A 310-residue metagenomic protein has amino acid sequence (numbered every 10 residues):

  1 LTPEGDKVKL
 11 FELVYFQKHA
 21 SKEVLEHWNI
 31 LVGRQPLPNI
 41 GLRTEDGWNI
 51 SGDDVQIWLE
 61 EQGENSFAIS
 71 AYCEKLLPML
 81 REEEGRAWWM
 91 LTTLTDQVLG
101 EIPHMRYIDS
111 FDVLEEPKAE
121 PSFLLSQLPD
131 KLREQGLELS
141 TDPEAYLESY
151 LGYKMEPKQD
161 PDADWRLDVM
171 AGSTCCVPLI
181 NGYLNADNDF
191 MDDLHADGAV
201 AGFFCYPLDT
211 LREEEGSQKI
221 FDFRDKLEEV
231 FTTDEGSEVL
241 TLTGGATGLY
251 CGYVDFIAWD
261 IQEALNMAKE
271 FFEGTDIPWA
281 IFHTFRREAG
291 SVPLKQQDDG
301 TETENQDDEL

Functional and structural regions predicted by a protein language model:
T2-S21: An N-terminal, globular interaction/scaffold subdomain
P3-G5, V32-R34, C73-K75, L208 (+1 more regions): Short, flexible loop/turn elements at secondary-structure junctions
A20-G41: Long, charge-dense
E23-W28, P157-L310: C-terminal structured domains
V32, G52-D54, F111, E116-G152 (+4 more regions): Extracellular/secretory-pathway and virion-surface proteins
L37-W58, V292-L310: Short, low-order "capping/linker" segments at domain edges
G52-M79, E273-H283, L310: Extended, charge-rich low-complexity interaction segments
E60-Q159, V177, N181-A186: Long, hydrophobic alpha/beta structural blocks
